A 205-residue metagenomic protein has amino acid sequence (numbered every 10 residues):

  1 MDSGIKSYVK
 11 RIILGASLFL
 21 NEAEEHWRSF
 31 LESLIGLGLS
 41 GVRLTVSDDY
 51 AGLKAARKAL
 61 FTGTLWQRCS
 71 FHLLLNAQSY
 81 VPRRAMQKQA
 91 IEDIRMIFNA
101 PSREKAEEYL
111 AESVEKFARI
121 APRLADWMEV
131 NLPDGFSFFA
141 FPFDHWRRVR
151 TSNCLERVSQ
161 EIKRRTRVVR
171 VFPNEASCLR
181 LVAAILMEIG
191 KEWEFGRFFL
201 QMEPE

Functional and structural regions predicted by a protein language model:
M1-S47, A51, A55-G63, N131 (+1 more regions): RNase H-like nuclease fold core
K6, C69, N174: Residue-level signal for threonine
I12, T64, H72-N76, D134 (+2 more regions): Residue-level signal for pocket-adjacent positions within structured domains
S17-W27, I35-G38, K58, R84-Q89 (+3 more regions): A detector of single, family-specific signature residues that are central to catalytic or substrate-handling motifs
F19-A23, T45, C69, P82-M86 (+2 more regions): A generic short alpha-helical patch detector that favors 3-5-residue windows in or near N-terminal regions
G41, L65, W146-R150: A generic hydrophobic-helix recognition signal that picks specific residues within alpha-helical hydrophobic
L44-A51, A56-D93: Conserved beta-strand -> loop -> alpha-helix junction used to position metal-binding or nucleic-acid-contacting
M96-E205: Acidic/histidine-rich catalytic cores and adjacent linkers of DNA breakage/strand-transfer/modification proteins
